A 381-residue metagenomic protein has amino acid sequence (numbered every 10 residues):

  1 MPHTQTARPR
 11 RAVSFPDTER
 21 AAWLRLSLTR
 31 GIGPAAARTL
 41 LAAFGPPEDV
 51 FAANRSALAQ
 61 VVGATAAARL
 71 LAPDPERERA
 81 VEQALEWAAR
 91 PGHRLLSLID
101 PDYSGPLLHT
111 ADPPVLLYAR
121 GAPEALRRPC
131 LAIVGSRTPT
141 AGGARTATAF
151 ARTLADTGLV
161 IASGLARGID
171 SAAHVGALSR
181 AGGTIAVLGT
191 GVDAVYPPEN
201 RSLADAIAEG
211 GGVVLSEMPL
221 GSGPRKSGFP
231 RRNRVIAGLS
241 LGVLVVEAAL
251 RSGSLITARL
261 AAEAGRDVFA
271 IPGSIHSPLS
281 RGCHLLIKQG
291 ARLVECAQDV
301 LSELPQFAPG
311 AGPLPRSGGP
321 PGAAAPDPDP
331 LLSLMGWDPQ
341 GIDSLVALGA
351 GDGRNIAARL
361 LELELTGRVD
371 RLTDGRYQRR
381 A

Functional and structural regions predicted by a protein language model:
M1-D102, I342, T366-A381: Short, small/acidic-rich helices and loops at N termini and domain boundaries of DNA replication/processing enzymes
P2-E19, S97-A381: Glycine-biased, small-residue-rich flexible motifs in mid-sequence functional cores and linkers
